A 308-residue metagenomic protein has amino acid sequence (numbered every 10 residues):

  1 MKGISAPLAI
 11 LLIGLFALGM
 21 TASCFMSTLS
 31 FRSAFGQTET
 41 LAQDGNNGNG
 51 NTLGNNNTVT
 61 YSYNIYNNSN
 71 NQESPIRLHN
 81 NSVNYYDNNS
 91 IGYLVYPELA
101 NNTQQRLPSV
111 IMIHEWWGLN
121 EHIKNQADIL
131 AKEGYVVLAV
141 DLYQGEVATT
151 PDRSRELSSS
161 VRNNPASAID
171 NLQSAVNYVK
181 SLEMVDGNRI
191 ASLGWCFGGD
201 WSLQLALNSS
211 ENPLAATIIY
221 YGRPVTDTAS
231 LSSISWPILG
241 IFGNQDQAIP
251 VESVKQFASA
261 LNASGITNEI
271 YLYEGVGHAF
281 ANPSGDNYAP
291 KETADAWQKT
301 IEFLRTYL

Functional and structural regions predicted by a protein language model:
M1-L41, N51, N56-N57, N67: Secretory targeting signatures
N56, N67-N71, N80, N88 (+3 more regions): N-linked glycosylation sites
S74, N84-K180, S284: Serine-hydrolase catalytic machinery in alpha/beta-hydrolase-like enzymes
Q126, P250-S259: Short alpha-helix in the alpha/beta-hydrolase fold that links the catalytic acid
L142-E146, R223, V276: Short beta-to-alpha linker loops that shape the active-site pocket of alpha/beta-hydrolase fold enzymes
Q173-S233: Primarily recognizes the serine-hydrolase "nucleophile elbow" in alpha/beta-hydrolase and SGNH/GDSL folds
I234, G240-F242, D246: Short beta-strand/loop motif that positions the catalytic acidic residue of the alpha/beta-hydrolase fold
N262-L308: C-terminal catalytic histidine-bearing segment of alpha/beta-hydrolase fold enzymes
